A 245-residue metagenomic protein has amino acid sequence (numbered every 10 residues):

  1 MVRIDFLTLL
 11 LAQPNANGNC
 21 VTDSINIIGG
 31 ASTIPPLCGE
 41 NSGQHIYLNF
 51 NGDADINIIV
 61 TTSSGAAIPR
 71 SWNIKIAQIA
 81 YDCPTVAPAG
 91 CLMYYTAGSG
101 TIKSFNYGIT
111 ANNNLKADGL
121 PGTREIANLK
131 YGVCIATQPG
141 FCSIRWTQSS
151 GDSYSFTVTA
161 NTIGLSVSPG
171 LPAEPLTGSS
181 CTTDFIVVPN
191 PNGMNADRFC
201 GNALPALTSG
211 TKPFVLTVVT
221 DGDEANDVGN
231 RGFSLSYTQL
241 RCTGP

Functional and structural regions predicted by a protein language model:
M1-P245: Domain-level representation of secreted and single-pass membrane ectodomains enriched in extracellular protease systems
